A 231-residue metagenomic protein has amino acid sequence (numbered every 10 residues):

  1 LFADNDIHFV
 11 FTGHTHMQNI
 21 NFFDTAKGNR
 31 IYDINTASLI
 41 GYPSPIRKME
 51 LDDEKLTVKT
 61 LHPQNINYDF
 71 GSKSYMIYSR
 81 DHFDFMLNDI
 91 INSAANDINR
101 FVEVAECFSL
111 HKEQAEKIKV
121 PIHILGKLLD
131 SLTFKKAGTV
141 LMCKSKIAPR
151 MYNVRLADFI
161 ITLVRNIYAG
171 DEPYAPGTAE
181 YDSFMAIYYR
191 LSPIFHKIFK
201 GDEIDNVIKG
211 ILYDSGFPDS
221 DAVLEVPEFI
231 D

Functional and structural regions predicted by a protein language model:
L1-Q64: Conserved beta-sheet core of the metallophosphoesterase superfamily
F70-D231: Non-catalytic terminal accessory segments
